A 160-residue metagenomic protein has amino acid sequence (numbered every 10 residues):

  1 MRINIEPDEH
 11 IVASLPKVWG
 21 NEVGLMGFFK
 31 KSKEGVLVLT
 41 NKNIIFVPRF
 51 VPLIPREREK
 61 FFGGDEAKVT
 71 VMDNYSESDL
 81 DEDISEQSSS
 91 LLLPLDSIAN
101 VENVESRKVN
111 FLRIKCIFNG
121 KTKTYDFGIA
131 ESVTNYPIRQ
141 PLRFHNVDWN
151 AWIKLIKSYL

Functional and structural regions predicted by a protein language model:
R2-K31: The phosphoinositide-binding surface of pleckstrin homology
S32-E34, I45-L160: Acidic, Ser/Thr- and proline-rich intrinsically disordered linker/docking segments of eukaryotic scaffolds
T40-N41: Structural motif
